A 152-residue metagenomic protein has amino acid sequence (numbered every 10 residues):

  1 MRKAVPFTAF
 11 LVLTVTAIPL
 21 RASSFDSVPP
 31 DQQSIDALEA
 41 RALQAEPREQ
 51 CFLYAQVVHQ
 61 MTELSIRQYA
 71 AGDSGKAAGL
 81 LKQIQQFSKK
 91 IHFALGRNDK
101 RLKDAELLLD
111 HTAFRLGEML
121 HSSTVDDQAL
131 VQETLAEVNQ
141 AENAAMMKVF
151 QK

Functional and structural regions predicted by a protein language model:
M1-A4: Positively charged n-region of N-terminal signal peptides that target proteins for export
T8-A17: Bacterial N-terminal signal peptides
A22-K152: Long, charged/polar, soluble alpha-helical segments
